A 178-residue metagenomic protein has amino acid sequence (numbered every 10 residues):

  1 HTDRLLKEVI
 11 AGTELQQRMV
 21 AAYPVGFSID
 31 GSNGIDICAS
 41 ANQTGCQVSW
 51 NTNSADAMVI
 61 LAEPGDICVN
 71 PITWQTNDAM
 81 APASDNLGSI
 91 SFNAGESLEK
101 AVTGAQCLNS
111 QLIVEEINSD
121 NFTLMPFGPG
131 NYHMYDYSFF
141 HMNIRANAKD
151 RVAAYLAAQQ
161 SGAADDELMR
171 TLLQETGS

Functional and structural regions predicted by a protein language model:
T2-L6: Short helix immediately C-terminal to the catalytic nucleophile in hydrolase catalytic domains
K7-A154, A158-D166: Surface cap/lid and interfacial helix-loop subdomains adjacent to catalytic sites that gate substrate access
D165-Q174: Patatin-like phospholipase
G177-S178: Short, solvent-exposed mixed-charge patches
